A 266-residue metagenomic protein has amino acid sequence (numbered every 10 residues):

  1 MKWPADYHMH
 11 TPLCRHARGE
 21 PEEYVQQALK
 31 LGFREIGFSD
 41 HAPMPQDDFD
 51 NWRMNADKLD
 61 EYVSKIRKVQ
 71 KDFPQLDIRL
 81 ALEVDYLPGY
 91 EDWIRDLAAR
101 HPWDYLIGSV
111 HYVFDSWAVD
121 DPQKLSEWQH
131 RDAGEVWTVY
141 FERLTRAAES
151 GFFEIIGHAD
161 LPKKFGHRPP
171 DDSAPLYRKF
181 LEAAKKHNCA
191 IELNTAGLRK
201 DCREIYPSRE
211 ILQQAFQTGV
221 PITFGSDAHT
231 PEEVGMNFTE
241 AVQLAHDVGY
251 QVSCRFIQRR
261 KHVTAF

Functional and structural regions predicted by a protein language model:
M1-P88, W93, A98, P162-P175 (+6 more regions): An N-terminally biased module of ancient metal coordination in phosphate/nucleic-acid-related enzymes
K2-D6, E35-G37, Q75-A81, D104-I107 (+4 more regions): Structural preference for beta-strand elements that scaffold enzyme active sites
H8, A28, D40, L106 (+4 more regions): Conserved, mostly hydrophobic/aromatic
R15, V110-T218: Domain-core and long-helix interface of multi-subunit machines
L31, H101, S150-G151, T218 (+1 more regions): Structural motif
H41, A159, V220-G235, R255: Short acidic/histidine-rich active-site segments
E83-W128: Hydrophobic alpha-helical segments and helix pairs
G219-F224, T239-K261: His/Asp/Glu-enriched, well-ordered alpha-helical/loop segment that forms or immediately abuts the divalent-metal
